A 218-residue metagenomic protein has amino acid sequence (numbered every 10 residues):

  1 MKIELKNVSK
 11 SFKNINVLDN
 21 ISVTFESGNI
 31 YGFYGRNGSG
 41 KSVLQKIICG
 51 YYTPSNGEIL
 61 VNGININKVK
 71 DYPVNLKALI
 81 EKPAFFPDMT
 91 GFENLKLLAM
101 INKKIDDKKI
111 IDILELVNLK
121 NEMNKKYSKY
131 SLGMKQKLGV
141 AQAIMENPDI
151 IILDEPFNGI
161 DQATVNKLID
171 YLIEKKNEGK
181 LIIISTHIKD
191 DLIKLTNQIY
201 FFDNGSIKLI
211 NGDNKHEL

Functional and structural regions predicted by a protein language model:
Y34-R36: The feature captures the beta-strand-to-loop junction immediately N-terminal to the Walker
C49: Helix-to-loop junction immediately C-terminal to a conserved catalytic motif
G57-Y72: Conserved ABC transporter NBD signature motif
K96, D107-E122: Conserved ABC ATPase "signature" region
I151-E155: Catalytic Walker B motif of ABC-type/P-loop ATPase nucleotide-binding domains
